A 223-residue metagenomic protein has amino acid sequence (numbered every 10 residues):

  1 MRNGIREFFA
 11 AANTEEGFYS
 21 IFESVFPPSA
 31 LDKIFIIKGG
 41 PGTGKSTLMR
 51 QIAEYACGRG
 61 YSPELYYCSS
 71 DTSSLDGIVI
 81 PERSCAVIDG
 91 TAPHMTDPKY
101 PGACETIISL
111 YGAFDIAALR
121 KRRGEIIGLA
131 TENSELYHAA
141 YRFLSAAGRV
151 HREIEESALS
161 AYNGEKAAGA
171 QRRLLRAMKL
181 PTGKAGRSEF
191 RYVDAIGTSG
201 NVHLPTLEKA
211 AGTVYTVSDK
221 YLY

Functional and structural regions predicted by a protein language model:
M1-F26, E165, R172-E208: N-terminal pre-Walker A segment at the start of P-loop NTPase domains
S29-L31, E208-T213: Short, flexible domain-boundary/linker segments around small modular repeats
I34, E64, C85-A86: Structural motif
F35-A53, A211-Y223: Glycine-rich phosphate-binding P-loop
K38, G58-S73: Short beta-strand-centered segment that lines the nucleotide-binding/catalytic pocket of NTP-utilizing
C68-A185: Replace "adjacent to P-loop NTPase cores in ATP/GTP-dependent enzymes" with "adjacent to NTP-binding cores
